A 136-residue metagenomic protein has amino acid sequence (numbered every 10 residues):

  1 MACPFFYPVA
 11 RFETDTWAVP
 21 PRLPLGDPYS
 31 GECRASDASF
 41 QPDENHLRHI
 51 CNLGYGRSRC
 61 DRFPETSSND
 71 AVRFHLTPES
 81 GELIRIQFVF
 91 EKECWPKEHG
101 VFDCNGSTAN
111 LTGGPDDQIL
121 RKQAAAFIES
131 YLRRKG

Functional and structural regions predicted by a protein language model:
M1-G136: Cysteine-centered metal-binding/redox modules
